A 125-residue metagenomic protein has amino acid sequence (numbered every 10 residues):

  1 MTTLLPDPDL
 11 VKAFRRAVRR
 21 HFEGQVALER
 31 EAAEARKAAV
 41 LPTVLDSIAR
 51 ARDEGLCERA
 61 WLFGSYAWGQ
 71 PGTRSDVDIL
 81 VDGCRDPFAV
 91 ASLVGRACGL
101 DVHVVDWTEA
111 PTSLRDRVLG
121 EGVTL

Functional and structural regions predicted by a protein language model:
M1-E58, W68-T73, D82-L125: Catalytic core of pol beta-like nucleotidyltransferases
L62-S65: Glycine-rich beta-strand-to-loop/alpha-helix junction loops that act as flexible
